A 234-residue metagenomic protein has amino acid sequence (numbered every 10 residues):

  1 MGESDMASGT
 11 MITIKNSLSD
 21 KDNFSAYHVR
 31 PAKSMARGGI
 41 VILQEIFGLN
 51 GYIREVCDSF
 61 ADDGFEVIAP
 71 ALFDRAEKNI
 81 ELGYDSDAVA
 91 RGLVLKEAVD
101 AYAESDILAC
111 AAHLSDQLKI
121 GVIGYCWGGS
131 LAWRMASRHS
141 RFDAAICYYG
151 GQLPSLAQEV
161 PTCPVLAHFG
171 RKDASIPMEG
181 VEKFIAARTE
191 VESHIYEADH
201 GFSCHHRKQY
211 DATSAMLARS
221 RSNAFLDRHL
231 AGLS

Functional and structural regions predicted by a protein language model:
M1-S234: N-terminal cap/leader regions of alpha/beta-hydrolase-fold enzymes, predominantly small-molecule hydrolases
